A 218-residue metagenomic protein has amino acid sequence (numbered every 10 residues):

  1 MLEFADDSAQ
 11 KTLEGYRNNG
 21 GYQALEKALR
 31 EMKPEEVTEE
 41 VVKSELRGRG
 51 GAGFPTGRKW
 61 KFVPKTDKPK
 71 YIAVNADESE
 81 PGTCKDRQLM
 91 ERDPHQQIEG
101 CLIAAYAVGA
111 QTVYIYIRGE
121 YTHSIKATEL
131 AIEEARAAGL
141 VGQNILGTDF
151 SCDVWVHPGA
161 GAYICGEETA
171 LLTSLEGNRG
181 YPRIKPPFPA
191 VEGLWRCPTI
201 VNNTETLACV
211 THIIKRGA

Functional and structural regions predicted by a protein language model:
M1-K43, A110-I115: Iron-sulfur (Fe-S) cluster-binding modules
Y16-Q23, N75-D86, P189-L194: Gly-rich Lys/Arg/Thr-decorated short loops/hinges at beta-loop-alpha junctions or inter-strand turns that position
E31, T112-I125, E129, A160-G161: Conserved short loop/turn motifs at secondary-structure junctions
E35-V37, K43, D67-Y71, C84-K85 (+5 more regions): Short coil/turn connectors at secondary-structure junctions
K43-V63, A104, G159-R179: Conserved phosphate/anionic-ligand binding catalytic regions in large, soluble enzymes, centered on
D77-R92, V108-Q111, Y116, K126: A structural-propensity feature for long, helix-poor, extended segments
D93-A107: Histidine-anchored nucleotide/phosphate-binding helix
I125-A218: Hydrophobic alpha-helical positions that pack around
